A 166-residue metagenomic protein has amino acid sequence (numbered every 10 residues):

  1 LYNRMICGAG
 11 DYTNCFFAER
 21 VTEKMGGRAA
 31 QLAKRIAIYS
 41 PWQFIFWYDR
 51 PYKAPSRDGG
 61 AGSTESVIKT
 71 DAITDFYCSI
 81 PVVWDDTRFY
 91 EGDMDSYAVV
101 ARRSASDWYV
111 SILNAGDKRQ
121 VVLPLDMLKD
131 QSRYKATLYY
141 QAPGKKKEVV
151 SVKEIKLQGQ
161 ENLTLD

Functional and structural regions predicted by a protein language model:
L1-R50, Y90-G92: Glycan-recognition surfaces
F16, Y48-D49, I112-N114, L125 (+1 more regions): Active-site proximal loops enriched in glycine and acidic residues that flank catalytic Cys/His/Asp and coordinate
A33-R88: Catalytic cores of secreted or luminal carbohydrate-active enzymes
A37, V110, A136: Hydrophobic, well-ordered secondary-structure elements that form the walls of internal hydrophobic environments
D93-D130: Carbohydrate-binding surface patches
M127-G144: Solvent-exposed beta-hairpin/edge-strand motifs
P143-V152: Acidic Ser/Thr/Pro-rich low-complexity disordered segments that often serve as glycosylated linkers/stalks around
E154-D166: C-terminal beta-strand-rich structural cap/linker in extracellular carbohydrate-active enzymes
